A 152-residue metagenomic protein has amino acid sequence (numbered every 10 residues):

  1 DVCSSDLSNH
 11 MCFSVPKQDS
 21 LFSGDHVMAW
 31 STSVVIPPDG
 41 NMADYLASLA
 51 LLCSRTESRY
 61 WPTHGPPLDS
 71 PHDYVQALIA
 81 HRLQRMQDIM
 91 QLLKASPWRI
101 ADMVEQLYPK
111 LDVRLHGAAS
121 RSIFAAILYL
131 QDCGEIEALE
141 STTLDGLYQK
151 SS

Functional and structural regions predicted by a protein language model:
D1-V2: Extracellular interaction modules
S5-D88: Metallo-beta-lactamase
Q91-S152: C-terminal regulatory/interaction regions
